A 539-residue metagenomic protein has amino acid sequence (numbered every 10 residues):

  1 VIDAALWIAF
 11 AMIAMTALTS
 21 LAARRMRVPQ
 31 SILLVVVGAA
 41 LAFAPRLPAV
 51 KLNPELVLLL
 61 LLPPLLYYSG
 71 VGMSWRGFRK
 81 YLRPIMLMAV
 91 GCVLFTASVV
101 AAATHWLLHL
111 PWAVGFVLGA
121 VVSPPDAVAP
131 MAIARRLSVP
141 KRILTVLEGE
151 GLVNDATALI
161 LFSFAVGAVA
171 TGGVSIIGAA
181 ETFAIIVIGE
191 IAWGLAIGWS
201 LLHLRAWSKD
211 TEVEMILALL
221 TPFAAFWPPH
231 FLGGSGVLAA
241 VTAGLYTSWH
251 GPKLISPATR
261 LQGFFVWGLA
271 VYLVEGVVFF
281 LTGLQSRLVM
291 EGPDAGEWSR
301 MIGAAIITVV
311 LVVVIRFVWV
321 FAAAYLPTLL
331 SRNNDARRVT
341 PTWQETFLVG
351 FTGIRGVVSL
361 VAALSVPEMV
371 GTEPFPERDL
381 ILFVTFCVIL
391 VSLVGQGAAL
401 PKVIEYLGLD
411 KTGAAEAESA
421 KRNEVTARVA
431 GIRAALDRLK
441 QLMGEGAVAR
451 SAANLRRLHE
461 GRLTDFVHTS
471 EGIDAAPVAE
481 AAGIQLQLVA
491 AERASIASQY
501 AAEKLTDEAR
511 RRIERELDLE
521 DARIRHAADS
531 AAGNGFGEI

Functional and structural regions predicted by a protein language model:
V1-K421, T426, R433, A502-K504 (+2 more regions): Transmembrane helical cores of multi-pass secondary ion antiporters/exchangers
R287-A295, L409-D507: Non-transmembrane accessory domains of multi-pass membrane transporters/channels
